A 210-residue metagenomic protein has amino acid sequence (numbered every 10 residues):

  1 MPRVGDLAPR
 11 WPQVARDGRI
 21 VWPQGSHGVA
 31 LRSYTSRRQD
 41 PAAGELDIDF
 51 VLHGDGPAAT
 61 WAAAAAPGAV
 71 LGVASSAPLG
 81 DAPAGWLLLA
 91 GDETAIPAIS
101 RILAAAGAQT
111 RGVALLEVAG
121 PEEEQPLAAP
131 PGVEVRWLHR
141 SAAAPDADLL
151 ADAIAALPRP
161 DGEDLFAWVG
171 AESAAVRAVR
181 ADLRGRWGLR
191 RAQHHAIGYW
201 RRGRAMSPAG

Functional and structural regions predicted by a protein language model:
M1-G210: Extended, composition-driven regions rather than compact fold-specific motifs
